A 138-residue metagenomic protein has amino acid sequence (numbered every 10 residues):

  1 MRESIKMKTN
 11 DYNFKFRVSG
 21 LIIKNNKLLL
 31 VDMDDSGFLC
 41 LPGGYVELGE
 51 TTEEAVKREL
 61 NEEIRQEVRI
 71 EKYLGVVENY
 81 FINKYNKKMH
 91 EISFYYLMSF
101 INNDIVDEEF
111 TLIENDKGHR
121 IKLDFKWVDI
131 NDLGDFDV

Functional and structural regions predicted by a protein language model:
M1-S19, N25: Acidic, metal-coordinating catalytic segment for phosphate/diphosphate chemistry, firing primarily on the Nudix
E3-N10, I82-Y85, L112-N115: Short, P/G- and charge-enriched loop/turn segments at secondary-structure junctions
N10-F14, N86-I92, K117-K122: A generic structural micro-feature
I22, L97-S99, K126-D129: Short, well-ordered beta-strand micro-motif
K24-E62: Conserved Nudix-box catalytic region and its N-terminal flanking loop in Nudix hydrolases and closely related
E67-V76: A short coil-to-beta-strand element that immediately follows conserved catalytic motifs
F81-E109: Active-site-adjacent beta-strand/loop module that shapes the phosphate/pyrophosphate-binding cleft
E108-V138: NUDIX/MutT-family hydrolases
